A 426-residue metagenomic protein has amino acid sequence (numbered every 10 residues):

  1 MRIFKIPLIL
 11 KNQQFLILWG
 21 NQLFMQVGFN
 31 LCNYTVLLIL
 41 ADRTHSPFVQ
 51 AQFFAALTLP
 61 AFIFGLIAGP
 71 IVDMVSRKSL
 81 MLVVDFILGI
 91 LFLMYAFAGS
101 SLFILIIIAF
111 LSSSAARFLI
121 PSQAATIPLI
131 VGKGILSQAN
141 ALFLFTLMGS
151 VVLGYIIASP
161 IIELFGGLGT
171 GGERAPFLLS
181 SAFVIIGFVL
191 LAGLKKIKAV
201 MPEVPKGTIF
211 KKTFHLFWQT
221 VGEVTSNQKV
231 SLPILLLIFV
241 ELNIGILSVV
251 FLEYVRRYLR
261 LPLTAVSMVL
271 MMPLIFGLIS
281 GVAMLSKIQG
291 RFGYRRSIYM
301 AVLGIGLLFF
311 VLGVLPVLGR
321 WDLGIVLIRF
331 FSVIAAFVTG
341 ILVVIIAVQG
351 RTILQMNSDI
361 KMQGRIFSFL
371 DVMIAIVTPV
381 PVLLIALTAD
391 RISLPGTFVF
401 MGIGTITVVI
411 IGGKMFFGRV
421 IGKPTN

Functional and structural regions predicted by a protein language model:
M1-L16, I197-L235, Y258: Juxtamembrane intracellular "pre-TM" segments in multi-pass secondary transporters
L23, V27, Y34-T35, I162-F177 (+1 more regions): A single, central transmembrane helix in multi-pass transporters
F29, L111-Q123, V338-G350: Core transmembrane helices of Major Facilitator Superfamily
L31-A61: Extracellular/periplasmic helix-loop-helix junction of adjacent transmembrane segments in MFS-like secondary
F53-A56, P60-I67, M74, K78-I90 (+9 more regions): C-terminal transmembrane bundle of multi-pass solute transporters/carriers
A109-G149: Cytoplasmic helix-loop-helix junction between adjacent transmembrane helices in 12-TM secondary transporters
A125, L129, E173, F177-I209 (+1 more regions): Helix-loop junctions on the cytosolic side of multi-pass membrane transporters, especially the intracellular loop
F143, L147-A192: Helix-loop-helix hairpin linking two adjacent transmembrane segments in secondary transporters
